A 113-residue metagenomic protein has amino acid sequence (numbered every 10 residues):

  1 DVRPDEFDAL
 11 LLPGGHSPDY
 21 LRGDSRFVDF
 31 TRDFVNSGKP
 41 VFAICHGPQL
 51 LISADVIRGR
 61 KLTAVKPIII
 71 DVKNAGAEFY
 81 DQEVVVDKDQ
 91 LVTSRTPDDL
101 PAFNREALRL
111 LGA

Functional and structural regions predicted by a protein language model:
D1-A113: Active-site-adjacent pocket-lining segments in enzyme domains
